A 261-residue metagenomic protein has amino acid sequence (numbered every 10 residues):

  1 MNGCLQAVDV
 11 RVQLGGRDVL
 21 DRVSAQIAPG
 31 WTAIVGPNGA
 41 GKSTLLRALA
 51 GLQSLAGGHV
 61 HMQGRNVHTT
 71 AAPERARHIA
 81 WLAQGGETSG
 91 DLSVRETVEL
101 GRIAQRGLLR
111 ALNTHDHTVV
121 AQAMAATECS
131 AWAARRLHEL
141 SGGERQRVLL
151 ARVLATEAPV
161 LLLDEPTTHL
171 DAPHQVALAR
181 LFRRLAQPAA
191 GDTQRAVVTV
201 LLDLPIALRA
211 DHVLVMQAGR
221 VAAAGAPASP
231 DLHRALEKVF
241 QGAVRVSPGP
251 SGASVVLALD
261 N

Functional and structural regions predicted by a protein language model:
A50: Helix-to-loop junction immediately C-terminal to a conserved catalytic motif
G58-N66, R75: Conserved ABC transporter NBD signature motif
E99, T114-W132: Conserved ABC ATPase "signature" region
A111, R136-L140, E144: Conserved ABC ATPase signature
L161-E165, L170: Catalytic Walker B motif of ABC-type/P-loop ATPase nucleotide-binding domains
A210-A228: H-loop (His-switch) and adjacent beta-strand-loop-beta switch element of ABC-type ATPase nucleotide-binding domains
H233-N261: ABC ATPase nucleotide-binding domains
